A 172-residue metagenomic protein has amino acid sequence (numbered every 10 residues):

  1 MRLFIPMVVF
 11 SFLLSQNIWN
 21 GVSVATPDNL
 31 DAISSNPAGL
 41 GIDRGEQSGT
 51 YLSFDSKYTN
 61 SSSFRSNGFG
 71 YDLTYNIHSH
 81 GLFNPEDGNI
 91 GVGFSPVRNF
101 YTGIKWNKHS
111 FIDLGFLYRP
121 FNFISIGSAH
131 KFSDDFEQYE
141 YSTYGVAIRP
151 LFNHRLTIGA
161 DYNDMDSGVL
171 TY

Functional and structural regions predicted by a protein language model:
M1-F4, P96: Positively charged n-region of N-terminal signal peptides that target proteins for export
L3-L13: Sec-dependent N-terminal signal peptides
Q16-Y172: Subset of outer-membrane beta-barrel
